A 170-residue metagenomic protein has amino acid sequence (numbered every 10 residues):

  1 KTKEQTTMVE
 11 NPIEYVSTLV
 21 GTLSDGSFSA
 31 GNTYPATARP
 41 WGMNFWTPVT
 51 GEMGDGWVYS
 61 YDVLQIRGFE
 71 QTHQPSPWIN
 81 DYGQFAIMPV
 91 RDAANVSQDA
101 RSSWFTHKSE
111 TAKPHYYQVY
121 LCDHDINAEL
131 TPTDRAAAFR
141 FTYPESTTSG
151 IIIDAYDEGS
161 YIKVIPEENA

Functional and structural regions predicted by a protein language model:
Q5-A170: Accessory carbohydrate-recognition regions in carbohydrate-active enzymes
